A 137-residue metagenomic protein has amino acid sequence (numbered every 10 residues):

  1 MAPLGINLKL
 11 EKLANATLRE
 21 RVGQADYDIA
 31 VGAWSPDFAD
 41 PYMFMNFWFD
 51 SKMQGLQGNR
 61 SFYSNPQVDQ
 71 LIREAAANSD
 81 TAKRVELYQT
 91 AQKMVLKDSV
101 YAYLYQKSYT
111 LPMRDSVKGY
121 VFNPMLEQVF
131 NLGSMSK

Functional and structural regions predicted by a protein language model:
A2-D50: Periplasmic binding protein-like
L10, A14, A33, D37 (+2 more regions): Extracytoplasmic/periplasmic, Sec-exported soluble proteins
N15, R19, G23, Y27-D28 (+5 more regions): Extracytoplasmic/secreted envelope proteins and their assembly/folding machinery, especially bacterial periplasmic
R19, P36, D40-P41, G55 (+4 more regions): Alpha-helical protein-protein interaction elements
R21-D26, N46-A77, Q106-K137: Short, solvent-exposed loop/beta-turn-alpha elements that line the ligand-binding surface or hinge of extracytoplasmic
D26, A30-W34, N78-D115: Bilobed periplasmic-binding protein-like "clamshell/Venus-flytrap" ligand-binding domains
